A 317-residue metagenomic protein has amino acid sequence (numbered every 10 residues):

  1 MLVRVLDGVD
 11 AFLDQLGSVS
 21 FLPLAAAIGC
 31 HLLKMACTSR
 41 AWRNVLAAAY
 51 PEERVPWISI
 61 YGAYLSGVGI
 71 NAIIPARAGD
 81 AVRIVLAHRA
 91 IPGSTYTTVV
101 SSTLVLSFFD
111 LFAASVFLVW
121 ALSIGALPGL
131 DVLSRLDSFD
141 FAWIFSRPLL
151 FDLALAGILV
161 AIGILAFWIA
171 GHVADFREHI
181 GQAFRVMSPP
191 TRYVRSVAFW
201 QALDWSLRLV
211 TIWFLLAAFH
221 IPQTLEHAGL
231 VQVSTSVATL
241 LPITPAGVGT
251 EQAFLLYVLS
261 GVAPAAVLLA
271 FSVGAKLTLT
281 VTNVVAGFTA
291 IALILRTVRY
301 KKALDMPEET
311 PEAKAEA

Functional and structural regions predicted by a protein language model:
M1-L65, S123-L240, A265, A270-S272 (+1 more regions): Predominantly cytoplasmic-facing regulatory/coupling regions of multi-pass membrane proteins
N44-A49, A72, I84-S94, S260: Helix-loop junctions at the membrane interface of multi-pass solute transporters
W57-I60, D80, P92-V105, P264-G274: Membrane-interface alpha-helices at helix entry/exit sites of multi-pass transporters
Y61-R89: Hydrophobic, aromatic-rich membrane-embedded alpha-helical segments
S66-I74, V99-L122, A238, A270-A286: Membrane-embedded alpha-helical segments of transport systems, primarily multispan ion/solute transporters
G67-P75, V233-Q252: Transmembrane alpha-helix interface/packing and boundary motifs in multi-pass membrane proteins, characterized by
V82-L86, V100-T103, V116, F199 (+1 more regions): Hydrophobic alpha-helical membrane segments of integral membrane proteins
A87-T95, V231, T235, A253-A270: Interfacial segments of multi-pass membrane proteins
